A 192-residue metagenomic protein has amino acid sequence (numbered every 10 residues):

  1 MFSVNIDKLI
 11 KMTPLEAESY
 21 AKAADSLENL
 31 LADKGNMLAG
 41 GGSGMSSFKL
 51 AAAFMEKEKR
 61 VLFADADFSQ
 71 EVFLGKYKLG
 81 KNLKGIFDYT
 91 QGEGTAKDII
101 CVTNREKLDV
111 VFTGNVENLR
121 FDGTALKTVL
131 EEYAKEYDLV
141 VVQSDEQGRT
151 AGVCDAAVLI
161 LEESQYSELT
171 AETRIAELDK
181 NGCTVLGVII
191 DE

Functional and structural regions predicted by a protein language model:
F2-S26, L30-A32, A39-G41, L62-K135: P-loop/Walker-type NTP enzyme "switch/lid" segment
S26, A53, K57: Active-site catalytic microenvironments for nucleophilic, acid-base chemistry
E28-L38, A151-L159: Long, low-complexity, intrinsically disordered polar/charged segments
D33-A53: Glycine-rich P-loop/Walker A and Walker A-like loops and their local beta1-loop-alpha1 context in P-loop NTPases
G40-G44, D65-F68, T113-V116, Q143-E146 (+2 more regions): Structural motif
S47, K97, Q147-T150: Short, well-ordered alpha-helical microsegments
K57-E58, D122-E192: Conserved catalytic-core segment of NTP-binding enzymes
